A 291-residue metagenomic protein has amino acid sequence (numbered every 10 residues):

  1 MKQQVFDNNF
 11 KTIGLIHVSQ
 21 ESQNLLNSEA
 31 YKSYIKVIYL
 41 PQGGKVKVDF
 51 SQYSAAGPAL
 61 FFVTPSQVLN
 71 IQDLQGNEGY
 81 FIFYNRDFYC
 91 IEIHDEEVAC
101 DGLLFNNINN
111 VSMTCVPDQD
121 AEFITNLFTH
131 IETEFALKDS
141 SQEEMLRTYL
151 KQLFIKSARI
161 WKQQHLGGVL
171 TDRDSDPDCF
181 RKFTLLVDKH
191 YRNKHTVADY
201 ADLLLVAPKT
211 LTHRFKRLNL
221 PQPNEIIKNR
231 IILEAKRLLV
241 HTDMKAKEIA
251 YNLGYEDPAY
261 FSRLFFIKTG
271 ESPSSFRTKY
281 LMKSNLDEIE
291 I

Functional and structural regions predicted by a protein language model:
M1-A56, E288-I291: Generic protein-terminus/edge-of-domain signal
K2-D7, L74-T133, Q163: A hydrophobic/aromatic-rich effector-binding and dimerization subdomain of bacterial HTH-type transcriptional regulators
V46-K47, V68-L74: Short beta-strand His + acidic residue motifs that chelate non-heme Fe in jelly-roll/DSBH and cupin folds
A56-V68, F83-Y84: Conserved metal-binding segment of the jelly-roll/cupin
P58, L211-T212, Y260-F261, F265: Short hydrophobic/aromatic patch on the recognition helix
K138-M145, A158-L185, K189-D199, L203-L204 (+1 more regions): Short, Lys/Arg-enriched, Trp-marked, Pro/Gly-tolerant hinge/linker segments that flank
L204, L253-G254, F265: Core residues of bacterial helix-turn-helix
R217-A259, S275-I291: Terminal helix-turn-helix DNA-binding modules in bacterial transcription factors
